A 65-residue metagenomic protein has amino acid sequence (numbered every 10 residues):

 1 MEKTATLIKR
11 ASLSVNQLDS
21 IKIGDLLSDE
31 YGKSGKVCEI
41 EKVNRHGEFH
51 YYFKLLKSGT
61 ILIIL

Functional and structural regions predicted by a protein language model:
M1-L7, K36, R45, I63: Short beta-strand/loop turn elements enriched in aromatics
E2-I21: Mixed-charge, Lys/Arg-rich low-complexity intrinsically disordered regions
E30, E39-I63: Basic/aromatic-rich interaction segments and small domains that mediate binding to polyanionic partners
K33: A generic "binding-loop/recognition-motif" signal
